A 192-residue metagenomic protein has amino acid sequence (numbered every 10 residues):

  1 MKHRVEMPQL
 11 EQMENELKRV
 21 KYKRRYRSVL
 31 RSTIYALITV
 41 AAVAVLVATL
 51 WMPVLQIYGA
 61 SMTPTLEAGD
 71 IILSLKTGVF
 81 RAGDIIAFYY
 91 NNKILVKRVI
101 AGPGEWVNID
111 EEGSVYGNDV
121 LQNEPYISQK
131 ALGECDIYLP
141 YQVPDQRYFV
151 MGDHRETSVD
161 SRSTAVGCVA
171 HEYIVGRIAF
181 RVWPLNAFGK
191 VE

Functional and structural regions predicted by a protein language model:
K2-L30, L50, Q56, P64-D70 (+1 more regions): Soluble "head" domains of membrane/secretory-pathway proteins
S32-L50: Hydrophobic membrane-insertion alpha-helices, especially the h-region of bacterial N-terminal signal peptides
